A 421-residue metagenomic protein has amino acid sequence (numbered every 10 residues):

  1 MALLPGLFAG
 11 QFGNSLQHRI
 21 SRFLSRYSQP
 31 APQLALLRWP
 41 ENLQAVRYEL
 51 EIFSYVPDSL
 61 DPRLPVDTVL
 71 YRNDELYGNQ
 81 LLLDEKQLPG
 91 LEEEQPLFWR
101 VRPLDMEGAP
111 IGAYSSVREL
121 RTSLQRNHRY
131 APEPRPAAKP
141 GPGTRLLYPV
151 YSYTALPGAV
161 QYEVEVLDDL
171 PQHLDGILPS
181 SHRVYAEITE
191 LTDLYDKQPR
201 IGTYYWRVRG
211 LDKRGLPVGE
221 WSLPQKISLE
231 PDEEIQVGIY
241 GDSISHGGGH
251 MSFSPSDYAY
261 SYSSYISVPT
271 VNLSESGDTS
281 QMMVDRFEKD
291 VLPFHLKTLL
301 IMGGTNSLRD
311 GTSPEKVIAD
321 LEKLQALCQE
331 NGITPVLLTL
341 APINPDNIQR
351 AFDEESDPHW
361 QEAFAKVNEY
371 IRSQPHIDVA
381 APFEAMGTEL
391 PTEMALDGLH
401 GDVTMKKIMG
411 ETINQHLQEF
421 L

Functional and structural regions predicted by a protein language model:
Q33-Q44, L147-G158: Conserved aromatic anchor
E51-E92, M106, V166-P199: Recognizes extended acidic, P/S/T-rich segments that occur within or adjacent to Ig-like beta-sandwich modules
M106-N127, K213-L229: Extracellular fibronectin type III
W206, M283, R372-P375, P391-L421: Histidine-centered active-site loop/cap adjacent to the catalytic His in serine esterases/O-acetyl transfer systems
L216-S276, R286-H295: Serine-esterase "nucleophile elbow" of acetyl-processing enzymes
S252-F253, S280-D320, A341-P345: Oxyanion-hole/transition-state-stabilizing segment in secreted/luminal serine hydrolases and related acyltransferases
P345-A381: Substrate-gating cap/lid alpha-helix
